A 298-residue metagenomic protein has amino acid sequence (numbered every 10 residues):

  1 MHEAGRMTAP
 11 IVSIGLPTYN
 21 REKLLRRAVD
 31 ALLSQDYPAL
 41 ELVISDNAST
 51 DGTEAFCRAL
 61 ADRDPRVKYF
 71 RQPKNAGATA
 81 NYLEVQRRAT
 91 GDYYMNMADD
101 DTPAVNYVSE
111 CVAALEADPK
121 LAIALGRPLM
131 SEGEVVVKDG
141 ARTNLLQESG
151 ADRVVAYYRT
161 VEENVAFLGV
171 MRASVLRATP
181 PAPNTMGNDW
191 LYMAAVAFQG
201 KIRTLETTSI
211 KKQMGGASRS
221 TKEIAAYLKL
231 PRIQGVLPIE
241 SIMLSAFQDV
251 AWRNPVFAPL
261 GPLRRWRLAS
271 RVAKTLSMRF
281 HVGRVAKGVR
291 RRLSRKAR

Functional and structural regions predicted by a protein language model:
M1-A31: N-proximal low-complexity "stem/linker" segments adjacent to membrane-targeting elements
P10-S13, E41, L191: Cell-envelope/extracellular polymer assembly enzymes that use nucleotide-activated donors
D30-A39: Short, acidic, metal-binding catalytic loop of nucleotide-sugar glycosyltransferases
D46-A55, K74, A98: A conserved acidic beta->alpha catalytic loop
Q72-A89, D99: Glycine-rich, basic loop-to-helix element that forms the pyrophosphate-binding segment of sugar-nucleotide handling
Y94: Short aromatic/hydrophobic "clamp" motif used to bind/position activated sugar donors
A104, L146-A226: Conserved nucleotide-sugar donor-binding catalytic segment
N106-D139: Conserved donor NDP-sugar-binding/catalytic core segment of glycosyltransferases
